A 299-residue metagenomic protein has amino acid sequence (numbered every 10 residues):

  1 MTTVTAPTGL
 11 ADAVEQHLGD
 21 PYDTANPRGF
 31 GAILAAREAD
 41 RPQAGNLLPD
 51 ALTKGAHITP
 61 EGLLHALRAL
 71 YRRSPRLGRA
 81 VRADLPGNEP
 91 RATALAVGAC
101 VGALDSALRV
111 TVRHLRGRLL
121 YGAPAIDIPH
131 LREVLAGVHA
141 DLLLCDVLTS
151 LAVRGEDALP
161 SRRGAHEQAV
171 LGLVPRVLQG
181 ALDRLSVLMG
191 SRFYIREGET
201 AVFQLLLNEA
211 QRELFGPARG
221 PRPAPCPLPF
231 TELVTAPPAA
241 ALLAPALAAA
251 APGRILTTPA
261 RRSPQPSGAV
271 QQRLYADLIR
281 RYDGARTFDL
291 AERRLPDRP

Functional and structural regions predicted by a protein language model:
M1-R82, C226-T235, A241, A246 (+1 more regions): Amphipathic, small/basic residue-rich leader segments at the start of a protein or domain
A51-H57, A83-G87, L131, H166-L171 (+1 more regions): Conserved short loop/turn motifs at secondary-structure junctions
L64-L67, A107-L108, H114, E133-S150 (+3 more regions): Primarily hydrophobic membrane-targeting regions of prokaryotic envelope proteins
R73, A107, T111-R118, D141 (+3 more regions): Change "in soluble alpha/beta enzymes" to "in soluble alpha/beta proteins
R76, A94, L104, V138 (+2 more regions): C-terminal, beta-strand-rich globular interaction domains
L85-L143, R219, A224-A241: Glycine-rich beta->alpha junctions and the first turn(s) of the following alpha-helix
D146, S150-P223: Extended amphipathic alpha-helical segments with heptad-repeat/coiled-coil character used for oligomerization, fusion
G198-A201, L243-A249: Composition- and surface-driven signal marking solvent-exposed, interaction-prone regions in large proteins
